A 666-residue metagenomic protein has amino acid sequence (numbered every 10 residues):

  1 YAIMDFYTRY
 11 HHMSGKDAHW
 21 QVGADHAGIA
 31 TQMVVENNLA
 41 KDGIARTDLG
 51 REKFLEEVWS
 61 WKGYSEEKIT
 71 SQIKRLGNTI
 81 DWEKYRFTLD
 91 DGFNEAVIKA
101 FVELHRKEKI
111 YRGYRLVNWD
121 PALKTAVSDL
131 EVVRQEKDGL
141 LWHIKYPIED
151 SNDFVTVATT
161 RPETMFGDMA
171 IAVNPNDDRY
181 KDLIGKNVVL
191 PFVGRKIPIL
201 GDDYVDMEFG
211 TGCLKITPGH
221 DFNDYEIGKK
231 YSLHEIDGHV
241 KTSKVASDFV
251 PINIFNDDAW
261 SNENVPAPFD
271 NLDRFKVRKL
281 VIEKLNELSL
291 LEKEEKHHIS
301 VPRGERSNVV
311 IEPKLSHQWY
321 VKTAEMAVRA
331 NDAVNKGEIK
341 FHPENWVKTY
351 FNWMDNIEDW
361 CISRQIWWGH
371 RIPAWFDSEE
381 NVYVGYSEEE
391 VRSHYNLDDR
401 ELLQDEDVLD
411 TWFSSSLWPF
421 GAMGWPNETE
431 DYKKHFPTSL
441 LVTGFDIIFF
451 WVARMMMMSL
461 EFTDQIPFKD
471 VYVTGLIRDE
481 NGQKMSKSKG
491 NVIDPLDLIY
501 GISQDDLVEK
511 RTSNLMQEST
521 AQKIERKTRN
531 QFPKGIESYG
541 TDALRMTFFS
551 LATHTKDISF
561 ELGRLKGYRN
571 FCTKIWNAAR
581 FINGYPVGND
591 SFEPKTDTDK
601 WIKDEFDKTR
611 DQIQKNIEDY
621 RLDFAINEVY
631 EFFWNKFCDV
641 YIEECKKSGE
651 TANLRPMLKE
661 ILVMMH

Functional and structural regions predicted by a protein language model:
Y1-A2, V155-P191, L214-G219, K230-D237 (+3 more regions): Extended active-site and interfacial segments that coordinate phosphate-rich ligands in large catalytic machineries
Y1-N176, T217-K230, H234-E263, R274 (+9 more regions): N-terminal, positively charged nucleic-acid-binding surface of large information/translation enzymes
Y1-V22, N37-A40, D120-A122, E131-K145 (+8 more regions): Conserved active-site neighborhood of enzyme catalytic/cofactor-binding cores
Y146-N152, P175, V189-G194, D377-E379: Short acidic, glycine-rich loop/turn motifs
I197-D203: Short beta-strand-centered aromatic/proline hotspots
D257, M326-E344, K433-K434: Residues forming anionic-ligand binding surfaces in small-molecule and nucleic-acid pockets of primarily soluble enzymes
I613, I617-F624: Short helix-adjacent coil turns
